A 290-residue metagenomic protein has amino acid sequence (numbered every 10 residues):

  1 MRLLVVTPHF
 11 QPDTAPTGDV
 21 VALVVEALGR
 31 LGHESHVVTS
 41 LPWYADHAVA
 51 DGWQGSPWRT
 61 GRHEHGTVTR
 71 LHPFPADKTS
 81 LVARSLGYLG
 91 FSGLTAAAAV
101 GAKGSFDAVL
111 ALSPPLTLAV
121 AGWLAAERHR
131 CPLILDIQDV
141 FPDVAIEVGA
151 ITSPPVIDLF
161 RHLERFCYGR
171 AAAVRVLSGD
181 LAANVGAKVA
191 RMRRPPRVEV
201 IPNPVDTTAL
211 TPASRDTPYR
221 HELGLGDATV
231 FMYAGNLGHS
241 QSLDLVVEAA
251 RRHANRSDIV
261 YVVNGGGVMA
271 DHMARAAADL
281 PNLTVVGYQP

Functional and structural regions predicted by a protein language model:
M1-E64, A173, H253: N-terminal subdomain of nucleotide-sugar transferases
L31, V100, T117-V120, L124-R128 (+1 more regions): Membrane-proximal helix-turn-helix segments that form the acceptor-binding/catalytic region of lipid-linked
T39-K103: A conserved catalytic-core segment of Leloir-type glycosyltransferases
L41, D180, I201-P204: Carbohydrate-associated surface elements
D51-R59, T211-G224: A short helix/loop element that forms part of the nucleotide-sugar donor recognition site in Leloir-type
G186-M192, P204-H221, S242: Acidic anion/phosphate-binding donor-loop and adjacent secondary structure in glycosyltransferase catalytic cores
V205, S214, L225-Q241, V247-R251 (+1 more regions): Conserved donor-binding/catalytic core segment of Leloir-type glycosyltransferases
S257-D258, A270-P290: Nucleotide-activated donor-binding/catalytic signature segment of Leloir-type glycosyltransferases, i.e., the conserved
